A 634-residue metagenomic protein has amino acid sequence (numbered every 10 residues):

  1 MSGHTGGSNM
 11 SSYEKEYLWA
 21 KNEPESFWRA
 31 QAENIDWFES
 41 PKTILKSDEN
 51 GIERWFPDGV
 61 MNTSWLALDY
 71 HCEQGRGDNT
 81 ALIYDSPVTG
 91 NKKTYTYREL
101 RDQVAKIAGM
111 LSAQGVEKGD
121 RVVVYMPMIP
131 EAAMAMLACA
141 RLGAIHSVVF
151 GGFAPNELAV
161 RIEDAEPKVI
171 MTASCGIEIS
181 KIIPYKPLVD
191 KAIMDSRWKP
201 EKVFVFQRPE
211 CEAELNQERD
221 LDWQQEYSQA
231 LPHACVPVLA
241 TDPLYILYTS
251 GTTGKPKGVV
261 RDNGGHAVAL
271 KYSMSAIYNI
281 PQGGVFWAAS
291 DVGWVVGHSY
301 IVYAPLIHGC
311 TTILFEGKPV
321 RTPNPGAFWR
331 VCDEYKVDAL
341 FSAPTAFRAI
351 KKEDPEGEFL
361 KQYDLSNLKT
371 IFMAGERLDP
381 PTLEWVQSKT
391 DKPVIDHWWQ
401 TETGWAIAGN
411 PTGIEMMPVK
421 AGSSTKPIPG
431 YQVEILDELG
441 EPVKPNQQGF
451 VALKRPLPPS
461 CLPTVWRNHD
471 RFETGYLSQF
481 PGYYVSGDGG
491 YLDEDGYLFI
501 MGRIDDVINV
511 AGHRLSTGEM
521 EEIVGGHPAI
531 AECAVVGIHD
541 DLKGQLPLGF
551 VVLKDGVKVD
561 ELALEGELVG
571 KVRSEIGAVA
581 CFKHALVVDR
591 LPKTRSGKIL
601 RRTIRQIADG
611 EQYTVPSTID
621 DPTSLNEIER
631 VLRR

Functional and structural regions predicted by a protein language model:
S64, L82-L137, A154, L158-A159 (+2 more regions): Conserved AMP-binding/adenylate-forming core of the ANL superfamily
D78-T80, V203-F206, C211, L215-Y248 (+4 more regions): Conserved pre-ATP/AMP-binding loop-to-beta segment of ANL
L137, R141-Q225, P344: Structural core segment of the AMP-binding/adenylate-forming
V149-S174, V189, D333, L340 (+8 more regions): AMP-binding/adenylate-forming catalytic core of the ANL superfamily
E201-Q207, L542, S574-I599, E611-R634: AMP-binding/adenylate-forming catalytic domain of the ANL superfamily
A267-V285, V295-A339, K352-E358: Conserved AMP-binding/adenylation subdomain of ANL enzymes
C310, D338-S342, K351-P418, Q432 (+1 more regions): Gly/Ser/Thr-rich phosphate-binding loop
K426-G430, E441-Y476, L515, Q612-Y613: Conserved ATP/PPi-binding loop(s) of AMP-dependent carboxylate-activating enzymes
